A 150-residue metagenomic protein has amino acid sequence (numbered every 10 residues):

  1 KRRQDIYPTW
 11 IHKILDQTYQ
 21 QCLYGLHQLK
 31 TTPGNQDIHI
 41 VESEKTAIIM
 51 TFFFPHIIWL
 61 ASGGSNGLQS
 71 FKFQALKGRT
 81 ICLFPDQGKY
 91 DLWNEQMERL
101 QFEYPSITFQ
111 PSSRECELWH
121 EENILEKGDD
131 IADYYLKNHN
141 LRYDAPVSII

Functional and structural regions predicted by a protein language model:
K1-K77: Phosphate-handling DNA/RNA-contact segment within nucleic-acid enzymes
I38-I40, L76-L92: Acidic beta-strand-to-loop metal/phosphate-binding motif
K45, S65-L68, P85-E95: Acidic, metal-coordinating catalytic cores used for nucleic-acid/nucleotide bond scission and strand-transfer chemistry
I58, T80, P105-S106: Residues at the starts of beta-strands that form the adenosine-phosphate
A61-G64, S106-I124: A generic structural motif
G67-A75, L92-N94, W119-E121, K127-D130: Short, charged, surface-exposed secondary-structure boundary motifs
L92-P105: Short, aromatic/basic amphipathic alpha-helical patches
E126, D130-I150: Short, small/acidic-rich helices and loops at N termini and domain boundaries of DNA replication/processing enzymes
